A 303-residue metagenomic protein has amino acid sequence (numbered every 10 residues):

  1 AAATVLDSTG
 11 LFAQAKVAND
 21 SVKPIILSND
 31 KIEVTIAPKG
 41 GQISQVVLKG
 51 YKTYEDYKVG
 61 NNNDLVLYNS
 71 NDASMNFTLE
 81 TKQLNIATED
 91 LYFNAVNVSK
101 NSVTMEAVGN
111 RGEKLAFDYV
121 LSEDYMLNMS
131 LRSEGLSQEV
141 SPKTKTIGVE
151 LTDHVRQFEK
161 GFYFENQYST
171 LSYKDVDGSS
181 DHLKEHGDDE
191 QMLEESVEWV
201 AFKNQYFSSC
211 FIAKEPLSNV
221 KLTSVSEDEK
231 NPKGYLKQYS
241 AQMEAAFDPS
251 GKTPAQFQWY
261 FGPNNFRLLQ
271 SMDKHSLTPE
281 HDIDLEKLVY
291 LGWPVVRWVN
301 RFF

Functional and structural regions predicted by a protein language model:
A2-G10, V17-N19, P24-D284: Soluble non-transmembrane domains of integral membrane proteins
Y239-A241, W298-F303: Short, intrinsically disordered, charge-balanced linker/junction segments flanking boundaries in proteins
D282-N300: Short, membrane-interfacial amphipathic segments enriched in basic
